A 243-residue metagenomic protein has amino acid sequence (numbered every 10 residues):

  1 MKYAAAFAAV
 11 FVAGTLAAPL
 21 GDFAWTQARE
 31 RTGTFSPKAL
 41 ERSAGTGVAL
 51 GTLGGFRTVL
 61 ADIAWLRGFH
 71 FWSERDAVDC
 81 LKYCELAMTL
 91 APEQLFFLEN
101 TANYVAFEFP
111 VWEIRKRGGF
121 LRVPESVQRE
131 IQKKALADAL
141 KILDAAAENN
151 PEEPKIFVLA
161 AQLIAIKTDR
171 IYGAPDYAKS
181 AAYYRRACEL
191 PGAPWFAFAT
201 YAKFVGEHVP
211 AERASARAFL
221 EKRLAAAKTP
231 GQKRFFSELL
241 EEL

Functional and structural regions predicted by a protein language model:
M1-A6, Q232-F236: Gly/Ser-rich, low-complexity
K2-D22: Hydrophobic membrane-insertion alpha-helices, especially the h-region of bacterial N-terminal signal peptides
L20-E153, V158-R186, E207, A218: Short coil/linker segments at helix-helix boundaries
L90-Q94, E189-P194, A226-K228: Structural alpha-beta junctions
F97, K155-F157, W195-A199, F204 (+1 more regions): TPR alpha-solenoid repeat register
Y183, E189-F198, K203-E221: Solenoidal tandem-repeat scaffolds enriched in leucines and small polar residues
H208-L243: Extracytoplasmic/luminal low-complexity segments enriched in Pro/Gly and acidic/polar residues that act as flexible
